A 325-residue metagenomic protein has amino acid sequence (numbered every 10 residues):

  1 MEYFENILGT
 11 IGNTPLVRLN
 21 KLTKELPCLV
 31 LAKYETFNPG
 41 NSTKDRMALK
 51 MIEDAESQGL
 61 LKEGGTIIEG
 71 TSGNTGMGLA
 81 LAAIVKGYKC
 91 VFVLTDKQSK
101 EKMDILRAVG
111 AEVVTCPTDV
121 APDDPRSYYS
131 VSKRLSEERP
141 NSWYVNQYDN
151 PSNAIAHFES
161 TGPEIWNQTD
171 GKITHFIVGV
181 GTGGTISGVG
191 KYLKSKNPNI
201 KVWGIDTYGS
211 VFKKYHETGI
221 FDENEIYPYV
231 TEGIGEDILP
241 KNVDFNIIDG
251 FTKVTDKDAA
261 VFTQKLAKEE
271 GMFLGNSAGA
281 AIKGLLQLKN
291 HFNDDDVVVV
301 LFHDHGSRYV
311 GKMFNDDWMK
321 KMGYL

Functional and structural regions predicted by a protein language model:
M1-L325: PLP-dependent amino-acid enzyme catalytic core
